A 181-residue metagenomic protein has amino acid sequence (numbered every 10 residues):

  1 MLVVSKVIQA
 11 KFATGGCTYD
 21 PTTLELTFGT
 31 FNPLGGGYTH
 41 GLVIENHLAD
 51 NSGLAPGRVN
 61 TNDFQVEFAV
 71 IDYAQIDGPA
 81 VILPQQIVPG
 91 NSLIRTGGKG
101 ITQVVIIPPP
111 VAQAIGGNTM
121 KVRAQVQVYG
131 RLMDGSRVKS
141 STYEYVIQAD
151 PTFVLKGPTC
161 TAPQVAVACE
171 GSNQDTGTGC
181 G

Functional and structural regions predicted by a protein language model:
M1-G181: Non-catalytic macromolecular-recognition regions in eukaryotic signaling proteins
